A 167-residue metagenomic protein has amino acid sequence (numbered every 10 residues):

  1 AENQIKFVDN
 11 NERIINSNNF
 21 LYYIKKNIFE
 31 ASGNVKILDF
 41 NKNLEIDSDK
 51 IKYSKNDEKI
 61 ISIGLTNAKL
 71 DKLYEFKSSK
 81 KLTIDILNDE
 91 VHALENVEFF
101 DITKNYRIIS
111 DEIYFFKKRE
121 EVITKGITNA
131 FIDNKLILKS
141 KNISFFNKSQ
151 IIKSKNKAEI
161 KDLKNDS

Functional and structural regions predicted by a protein language model:
A1-S167: Structural signature for solvent-exposed beta-strand/loop edge elements and short helix-capping sites, enriched
